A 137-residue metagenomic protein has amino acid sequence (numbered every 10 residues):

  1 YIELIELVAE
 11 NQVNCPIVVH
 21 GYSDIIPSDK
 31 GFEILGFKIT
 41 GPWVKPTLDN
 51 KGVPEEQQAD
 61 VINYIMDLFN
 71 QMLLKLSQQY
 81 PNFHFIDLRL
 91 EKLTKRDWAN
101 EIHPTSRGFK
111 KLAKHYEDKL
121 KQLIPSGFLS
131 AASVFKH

Functional and structural regions predicted by a protein language model:
Y1-E6, M66-L73, A113, E117: Short, hydrophobic/amphipathic alpha-helical packing segments that form internal helix faces or helix-helix interfaces
Y1-G41: Hydrophobic, aromatic-enriched interface-forming segments
I5, L73-L74, K92, D97: Short, flexible coil/linker segments at or flanking structured domains
V8-G21, Q78-Q79, D87, A113-D118 (+1 more regions): Polar, enzyme-active/binding microenvironments
G21, F83-D97, V134-F135: Acidic carboxylate-rich catalytic motifs and surrounding loops in phosphoryl-/glycosyl-chemistry enzymes
P27-H84: Substrate-gating cap/lid alpha-helix
R96-H137: Histidine-centered active-site loop/cap adjacent to the catalytic His in serine esterases/O-acetyl transfer systems
